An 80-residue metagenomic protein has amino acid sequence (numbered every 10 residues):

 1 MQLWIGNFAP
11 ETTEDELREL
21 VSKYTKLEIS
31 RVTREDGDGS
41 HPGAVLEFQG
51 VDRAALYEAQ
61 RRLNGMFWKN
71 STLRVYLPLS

Functional and structural regions predicted by a protein language model:
M1-L77: Canonical RRM/RBD RNA-binding surface and closely related RRM-like beta-sheet modules in eukaryotic RNA-binding proteins
